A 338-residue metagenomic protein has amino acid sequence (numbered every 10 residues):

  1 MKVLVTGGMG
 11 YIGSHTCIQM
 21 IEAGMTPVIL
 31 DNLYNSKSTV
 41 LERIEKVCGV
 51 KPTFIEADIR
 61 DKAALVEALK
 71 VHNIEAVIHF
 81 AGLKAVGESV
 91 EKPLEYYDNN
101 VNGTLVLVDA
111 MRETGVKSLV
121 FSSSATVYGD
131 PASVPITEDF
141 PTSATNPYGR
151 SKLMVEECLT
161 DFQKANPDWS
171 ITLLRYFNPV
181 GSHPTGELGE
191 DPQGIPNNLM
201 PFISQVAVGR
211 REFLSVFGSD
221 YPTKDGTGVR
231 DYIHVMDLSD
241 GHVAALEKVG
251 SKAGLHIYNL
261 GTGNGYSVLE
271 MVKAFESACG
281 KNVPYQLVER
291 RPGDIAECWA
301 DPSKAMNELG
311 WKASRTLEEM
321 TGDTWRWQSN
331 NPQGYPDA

Functional and structural regions predicted by a protein language model:
M1-S182: N-terminal Rossmann-like NAD(P)+-binding domain of SDR-like oxidoreductases, especially those catalyzing
K2-L4, L94-E95, P131, N146 (+5 more regions): Short, contiguous strand/loop micro-motifs
S38, P167, N178-N198, G209-R230: Short, flexible, glycine-rich and Lys/Arg-enriched loop motifs at helix boundaries that contact anionic partners
A57, L69, Y96, D191-I195 (+4 more regions): Pocket-edge positions in alpha/beta enzyme catalytic cores
L83-V86, T185, E308-W311: General structural signal for alpha-helix termini and helix-helix connectors
Y97, T145-L153, G189, Q193-N197 (+2 more regions): Short-chain dehydrogenase/reductase
Y128-G129, T137, S143, G149 (+8 more regions): Generic, ordered loop/turn and secondary-structure boundary motif
L199-A338: C-terminal substrate-binding subdomain of Rossmann-fold SDR/epimerase-dehydratase oxidoreductases
